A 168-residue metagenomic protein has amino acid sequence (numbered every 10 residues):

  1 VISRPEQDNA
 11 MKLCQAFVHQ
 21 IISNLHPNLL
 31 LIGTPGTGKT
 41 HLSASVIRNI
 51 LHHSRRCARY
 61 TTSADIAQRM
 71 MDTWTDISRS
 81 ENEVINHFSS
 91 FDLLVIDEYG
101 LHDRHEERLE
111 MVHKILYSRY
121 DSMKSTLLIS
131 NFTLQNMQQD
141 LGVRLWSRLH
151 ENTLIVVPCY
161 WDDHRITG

Functional and structural regions predicted by a protein language model:
V1-L29: Pre-Walker A (pre-P-loop) alpha-helix and adjacent loop at the N terminus of AAA/AAA+ ATPase modules, a conserved
P5-M11, L51-S90: Short glycine-rich substrate-engagement loop in P-loop NTPases that contacts/grips substrate
I21-N24, H52-H53, N86-S89, Y117-S122 (+1 more regions): Conserved catalytic network of the ASCE P-loop NTPase/AAA+ motor domain
L25-S43: Walker A/P-loop nucleotide-binding motif
H41-S54: P-loop NTPase Walker A phosphate-binding motif
R56-C57, S90-L93, S122-L128: Loop/turn-to-beta-strand initiation segments
I66-T73, Y99-G168: Replace "adjacent to P-loop NTPase cores in ATP/GTP-dependent enzymes" with "adjacent to NTP-binding cores
